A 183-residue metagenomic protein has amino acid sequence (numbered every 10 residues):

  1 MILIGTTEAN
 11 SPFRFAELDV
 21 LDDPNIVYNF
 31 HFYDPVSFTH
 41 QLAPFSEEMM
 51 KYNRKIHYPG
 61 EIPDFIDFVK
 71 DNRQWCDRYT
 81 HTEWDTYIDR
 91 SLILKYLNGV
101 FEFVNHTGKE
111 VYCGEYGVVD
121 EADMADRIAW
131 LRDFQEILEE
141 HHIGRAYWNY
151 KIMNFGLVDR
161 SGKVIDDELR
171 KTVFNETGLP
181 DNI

Functional and structural regions predicted by a protein language model:
M1-Y87, N98-V119, E140-I143: Active-site region of glycoside hydrolase catalytic domains
D85-Y96, D126-W130: Soluble or luminal CAZymes and related metallo-dependent hydrolases
Y96-F103, W130-F134: A general structural detector for well-ordered alpha-helical segments in enzyme core domains, enriched
A122-I183: Aromatic-rich peripheral "rim/lid" segments of glycoside hydrolase catalytic domains that contact and position glycan
